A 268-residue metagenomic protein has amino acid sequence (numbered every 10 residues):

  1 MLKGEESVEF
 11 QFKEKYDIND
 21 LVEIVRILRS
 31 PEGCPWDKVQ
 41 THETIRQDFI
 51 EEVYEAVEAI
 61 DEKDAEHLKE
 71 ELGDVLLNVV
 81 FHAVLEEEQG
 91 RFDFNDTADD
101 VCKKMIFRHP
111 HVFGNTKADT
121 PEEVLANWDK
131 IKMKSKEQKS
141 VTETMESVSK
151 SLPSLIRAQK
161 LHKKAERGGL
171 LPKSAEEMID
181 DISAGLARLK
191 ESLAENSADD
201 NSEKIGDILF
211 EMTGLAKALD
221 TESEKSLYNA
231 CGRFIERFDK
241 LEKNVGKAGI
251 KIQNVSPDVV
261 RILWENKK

Functional and structural regions predicted by a protein language model:
L2-E71, L77-I205, L209-K268: Flexible "arm" and connector segments at domain edges
